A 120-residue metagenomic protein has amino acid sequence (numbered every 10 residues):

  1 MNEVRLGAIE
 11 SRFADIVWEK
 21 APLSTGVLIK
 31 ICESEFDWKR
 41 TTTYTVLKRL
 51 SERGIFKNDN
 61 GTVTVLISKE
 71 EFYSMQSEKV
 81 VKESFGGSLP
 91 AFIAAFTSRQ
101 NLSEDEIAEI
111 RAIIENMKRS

Functional and structural regions predicted by a protein language model:
M1-I16, E71-F72, E83, S120: Short alpha-helical segments that sit at the start of domains
I16-S24: Short capping segments at the starts of secondary-structure elements
L23-C32: Short acidic, hydrophobic short linear motifs in intrinsically disordered regions
Y44-K48: Short, hydrophobic-biased segments on the C-terminal half of alpha helices that form "recognition helices"
S51-G61: A short, conserved structural fragment
G61-E71: Minor-groove-contacting beta-hairpin "wing" of winged helix-turn-helix DNA-binding domains
M75-R119: Amphipathic alpha-helical dimerization/coiled-coil segments that flank or bridge DNA-binding/regulatory modules
